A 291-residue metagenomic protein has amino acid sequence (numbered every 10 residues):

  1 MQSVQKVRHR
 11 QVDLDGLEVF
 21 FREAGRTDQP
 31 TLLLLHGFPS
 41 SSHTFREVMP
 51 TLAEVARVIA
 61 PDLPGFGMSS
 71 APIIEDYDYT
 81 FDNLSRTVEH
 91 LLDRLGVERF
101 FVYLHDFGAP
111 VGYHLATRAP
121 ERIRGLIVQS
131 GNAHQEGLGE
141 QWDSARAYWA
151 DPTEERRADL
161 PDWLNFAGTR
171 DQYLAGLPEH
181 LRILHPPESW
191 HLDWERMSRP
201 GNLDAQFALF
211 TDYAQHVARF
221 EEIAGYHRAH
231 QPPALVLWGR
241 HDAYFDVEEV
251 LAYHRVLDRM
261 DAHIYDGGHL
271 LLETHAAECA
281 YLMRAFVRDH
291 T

Functional and structural regions predicted by a protein language model:
M1-R10, L14-V19, G25-T27, T31 (+9 more regions): Flexible "cap/lid" subdomain of the alpha/beta-hydrolase fold that forms the substrate-access gate
F38-M49: The serine-hydrolase catalytic nucleophile loop
T44, L63-F66: Recognition helices and adjacent regulatory flanks at domain boundaries
E47-A56, R94: A short, Lys/Arg-enriched amphipathic alpha-helix followed by its capping loop at the start of a domain
G267: Conserved SAM/SAH-binding loop
